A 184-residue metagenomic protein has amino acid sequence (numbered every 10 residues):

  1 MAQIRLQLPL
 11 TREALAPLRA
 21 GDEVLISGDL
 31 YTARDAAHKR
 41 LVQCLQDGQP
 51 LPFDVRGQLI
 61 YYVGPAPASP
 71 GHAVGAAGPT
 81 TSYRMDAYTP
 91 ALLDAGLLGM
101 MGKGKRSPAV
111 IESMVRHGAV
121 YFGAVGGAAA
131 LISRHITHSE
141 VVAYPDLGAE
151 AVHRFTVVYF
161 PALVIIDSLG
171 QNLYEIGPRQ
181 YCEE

Functional and structural regions predicted by a protein language model:
M1-L10: Short, structured beta-strand/loop micro-motifs enriched in basic residues and often containing a Trp
T32-A33, A37-F160: Feature captures the catalytic cores and cofactor-binding loops of soluble hydro-lyases/lyases that act on carboxylate
T89, I165-E184: Active-site/ligand-binding-proximal alpha/beta "capping" segment
